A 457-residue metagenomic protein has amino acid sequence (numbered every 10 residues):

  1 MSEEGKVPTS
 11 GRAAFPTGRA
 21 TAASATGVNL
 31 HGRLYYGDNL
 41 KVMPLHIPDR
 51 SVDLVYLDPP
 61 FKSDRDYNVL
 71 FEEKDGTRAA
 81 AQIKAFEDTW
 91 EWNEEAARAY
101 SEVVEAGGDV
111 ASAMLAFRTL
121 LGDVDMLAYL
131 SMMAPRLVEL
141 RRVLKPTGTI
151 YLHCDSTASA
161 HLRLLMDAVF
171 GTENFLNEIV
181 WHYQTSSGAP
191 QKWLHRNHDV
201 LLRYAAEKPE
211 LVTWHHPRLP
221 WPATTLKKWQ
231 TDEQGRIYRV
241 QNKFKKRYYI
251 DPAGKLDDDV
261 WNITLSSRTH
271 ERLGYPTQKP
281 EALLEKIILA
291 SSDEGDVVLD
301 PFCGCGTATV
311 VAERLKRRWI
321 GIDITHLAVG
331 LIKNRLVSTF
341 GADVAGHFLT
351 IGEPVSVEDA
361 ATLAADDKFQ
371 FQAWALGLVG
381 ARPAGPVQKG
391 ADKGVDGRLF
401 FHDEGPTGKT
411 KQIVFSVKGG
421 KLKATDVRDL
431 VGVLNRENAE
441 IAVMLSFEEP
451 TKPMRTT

Functional and structural regions predicted by a protein language model:
M1-I322, L327, L331: Core catalytic lobe of class I
G171, A206-P209, N334-G341, F371 (+2 more regions): Non-catalytic alpha-helical coupling and interface elements of nucleotide-dependent molecular machines and regulators
L265-E271, V357-T362, G380, A384: Short hinge/gating elements
I288-D296, C303, E313-R314, V337 (+3 more regions): Hydrophobic alpha-helix feature that most strongly marks membrane-spanning transmembrane helices and their immediate
D296-L299, V310-A312, G321-I324, V329-L331 (+5 more regions): Extended hydrophobic-aromatic, low-complexity segments
P301-T307, A312, D323-I324, G352 (+3 more regions): Active-site proximal loops enriched in glycine and acidic residues that flank catalytic Cys/His/Asp and coordinate
D323-A365: Cysteine-dependent PTP/DSP-like catalytic domain, specifically the C-terminal lobe
A365-I441, F447-T456: Catalytic centers of nucleases
